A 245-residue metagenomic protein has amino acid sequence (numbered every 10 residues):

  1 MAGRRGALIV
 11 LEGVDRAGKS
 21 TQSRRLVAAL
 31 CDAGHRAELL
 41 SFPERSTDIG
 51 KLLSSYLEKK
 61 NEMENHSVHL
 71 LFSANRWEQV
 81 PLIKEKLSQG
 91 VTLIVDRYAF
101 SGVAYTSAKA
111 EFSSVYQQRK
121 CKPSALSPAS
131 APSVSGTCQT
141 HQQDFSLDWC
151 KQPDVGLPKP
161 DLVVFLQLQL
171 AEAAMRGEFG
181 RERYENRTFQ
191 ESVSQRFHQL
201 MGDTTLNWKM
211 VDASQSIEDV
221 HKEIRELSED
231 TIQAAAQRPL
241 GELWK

Functional and structural regions predicted by a protein language model:
A2-G3, R25-V27, A171-K245: NTP-dependent small-molecule kinase module
L11: Hydrophobic anchor at the beta1->P-loop junction of P-loop NTPases
V14: P-loop (Walker A) phosphate-binding loop of NTP-binding proteins
K19: Conserved lysine of the Walker
Q22: Hydrophobic positions on the alpha1 helix immediately C-terminal to the Walker A/P-loop
D32-Q117, V134-K151: ATP-dependent small-molecule kinase phosphotransfer cores that center on conserved nucleotide phosphate-binding segments
H35, L157-L162, T204-N207: Short glycine-/polar-rich loops that comprise or flank the Walker A/P-loop and associated switch/sensor motifs
F100-R196: A glycine- and Lys/Arg-enriched "phosphate-lid" helix/loop adjacent to the NTP-binding pocket of small-molecule kinases
